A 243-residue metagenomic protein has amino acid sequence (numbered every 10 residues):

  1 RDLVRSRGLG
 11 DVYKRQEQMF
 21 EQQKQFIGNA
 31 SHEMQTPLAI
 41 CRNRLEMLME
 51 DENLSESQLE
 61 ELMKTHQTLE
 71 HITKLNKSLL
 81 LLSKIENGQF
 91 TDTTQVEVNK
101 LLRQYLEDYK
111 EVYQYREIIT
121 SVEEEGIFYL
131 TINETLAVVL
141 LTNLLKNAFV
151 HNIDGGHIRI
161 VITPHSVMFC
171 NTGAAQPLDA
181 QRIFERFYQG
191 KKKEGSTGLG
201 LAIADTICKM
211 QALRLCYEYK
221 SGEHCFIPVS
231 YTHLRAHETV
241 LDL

Functional and structural regions predicted by a protein language model:
D2-Y13, H233-L243: Single conserved hydrophobic/aromatic residue that forms the stacking wall/gate of nucleotide- or nucleobase-binding
T65-I72: Short alpha-helical segment of the dimerization/phosphotransfer core of two-component systems
N87-D92, I127-I132: Conserved micro-motifs of the catalytic ATP-binding
D92-K110, G126: A conserved beta-strand-to-alpha-helix junction within the catalytic ATP-binding
N147-F149: Short helix-loop "hinge" at the ATP-lid/N-box region of the Bergerat-fold HATPase_c
G155-S166: Short beta-strand/loop element within the Bergerat-fold HATPase_c
A175-F187: Short conserved segment of the HATPase_c
